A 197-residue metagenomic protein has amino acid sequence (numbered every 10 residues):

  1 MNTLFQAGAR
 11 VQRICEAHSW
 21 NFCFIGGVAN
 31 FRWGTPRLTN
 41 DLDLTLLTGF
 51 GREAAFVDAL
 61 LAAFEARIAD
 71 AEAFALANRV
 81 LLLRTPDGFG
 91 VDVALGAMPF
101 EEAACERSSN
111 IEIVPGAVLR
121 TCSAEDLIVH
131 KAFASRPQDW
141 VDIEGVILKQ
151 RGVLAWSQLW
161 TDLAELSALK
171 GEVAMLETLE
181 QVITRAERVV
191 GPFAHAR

Functional and structural regions predicted by a protein language model:
M1-R197: Compositionally biased terminal segments of proteins
